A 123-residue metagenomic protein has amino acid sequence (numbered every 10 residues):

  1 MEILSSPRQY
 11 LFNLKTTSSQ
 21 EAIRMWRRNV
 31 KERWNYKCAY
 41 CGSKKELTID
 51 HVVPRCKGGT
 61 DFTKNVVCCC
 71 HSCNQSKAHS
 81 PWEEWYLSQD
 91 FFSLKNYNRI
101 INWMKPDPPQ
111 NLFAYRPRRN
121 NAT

Functional and structural regions predicted by a protein language model:
M1-R24, L94-T123: A boundary/linker detector
T16-W26, I49-C56: Short Cys/His-rich Zn2+-coordinating modules
M25-R33, G59-T63: Short, flexible, mixed-charge glycine/proline-rich loop motifs that serve as phosphate/nucleic-acid-contacting
R33, W85-S88, W103, D107: Residues that form generic nucleotide/phosphate-binding pockets
K37-C68, K77-S88: Histidine-centered nuclease catalytic patch
C73: Short Cys/His-based metal-binding microdomains
S80, F92-K95: Short coil/turn linker and secondary-structure boundary residues
